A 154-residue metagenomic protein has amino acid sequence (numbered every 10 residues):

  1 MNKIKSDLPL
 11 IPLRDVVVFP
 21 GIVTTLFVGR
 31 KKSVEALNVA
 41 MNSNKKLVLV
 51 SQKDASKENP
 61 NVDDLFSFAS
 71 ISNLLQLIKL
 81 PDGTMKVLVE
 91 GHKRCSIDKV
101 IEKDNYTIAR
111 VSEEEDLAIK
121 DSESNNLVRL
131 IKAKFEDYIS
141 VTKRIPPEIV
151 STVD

Functional and structural regions predicted by a protein language model:
M1-D154: N-terminal low-complexity, acidic/polar interaction/targeting segments
